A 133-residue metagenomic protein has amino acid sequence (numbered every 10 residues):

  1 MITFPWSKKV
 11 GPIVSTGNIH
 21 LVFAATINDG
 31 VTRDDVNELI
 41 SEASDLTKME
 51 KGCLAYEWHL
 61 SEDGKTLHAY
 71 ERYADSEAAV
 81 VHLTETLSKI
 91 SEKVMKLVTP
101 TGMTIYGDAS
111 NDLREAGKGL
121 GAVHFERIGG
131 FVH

Functional and structural regions predicted by a protein language model:
I2-L67, A74-T84, K96-H133: Short S/T/G/P-rich N-terminal loop/turn motif that feeds into the first structured element of a domain
L87-S91: A short, acidic, amphipathic alpha-helical segment used as a generic capping/interface helix at domain edges
